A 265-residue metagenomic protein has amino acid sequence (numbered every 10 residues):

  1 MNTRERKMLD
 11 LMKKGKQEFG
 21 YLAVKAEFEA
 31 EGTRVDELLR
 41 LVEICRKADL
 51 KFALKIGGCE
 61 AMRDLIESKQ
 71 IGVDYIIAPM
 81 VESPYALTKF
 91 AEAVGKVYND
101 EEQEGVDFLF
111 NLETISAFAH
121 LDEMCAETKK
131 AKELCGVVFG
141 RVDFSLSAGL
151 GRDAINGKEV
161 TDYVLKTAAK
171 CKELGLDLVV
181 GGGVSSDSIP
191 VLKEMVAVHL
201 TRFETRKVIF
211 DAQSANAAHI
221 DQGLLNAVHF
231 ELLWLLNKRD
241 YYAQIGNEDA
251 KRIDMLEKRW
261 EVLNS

Functional and structural regions predicted by a protein language model:
M1-S265: Expand to "…catalyze enediolate/carbanion chemistry for C-C bond making/breaking, isomerization, decarboxylation
